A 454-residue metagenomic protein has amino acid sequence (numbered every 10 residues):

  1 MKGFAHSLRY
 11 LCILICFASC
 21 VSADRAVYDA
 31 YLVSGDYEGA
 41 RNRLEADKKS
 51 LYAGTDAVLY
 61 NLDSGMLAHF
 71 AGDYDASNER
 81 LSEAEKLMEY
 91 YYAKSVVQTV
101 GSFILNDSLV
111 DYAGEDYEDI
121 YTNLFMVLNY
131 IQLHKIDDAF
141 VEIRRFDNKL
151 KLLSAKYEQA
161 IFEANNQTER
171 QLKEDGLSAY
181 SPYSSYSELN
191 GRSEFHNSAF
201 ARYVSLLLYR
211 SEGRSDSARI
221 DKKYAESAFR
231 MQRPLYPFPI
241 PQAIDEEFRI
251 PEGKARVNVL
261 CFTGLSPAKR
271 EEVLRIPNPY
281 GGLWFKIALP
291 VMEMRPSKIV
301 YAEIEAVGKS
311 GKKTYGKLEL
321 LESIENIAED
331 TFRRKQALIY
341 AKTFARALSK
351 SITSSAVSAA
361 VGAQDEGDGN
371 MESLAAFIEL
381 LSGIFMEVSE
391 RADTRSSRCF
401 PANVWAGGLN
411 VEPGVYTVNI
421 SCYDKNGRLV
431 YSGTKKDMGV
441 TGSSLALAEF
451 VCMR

Functional and structural regions predicted by a protein language model:
V21-A23: Bacterial signal peptide processing site
A30, L67-A68, N129, L208: Residue-level signature for tetratricopeptide repeat
Y52-A57, L87-T99, L150-F162, E226-D245: Boundary/linker segments of alpha-helical solenoid repeat arrays
A359-G442: Extended, well-structured beta-strand/loop surface patches that form recognition or cofactor-anchoring regions within
